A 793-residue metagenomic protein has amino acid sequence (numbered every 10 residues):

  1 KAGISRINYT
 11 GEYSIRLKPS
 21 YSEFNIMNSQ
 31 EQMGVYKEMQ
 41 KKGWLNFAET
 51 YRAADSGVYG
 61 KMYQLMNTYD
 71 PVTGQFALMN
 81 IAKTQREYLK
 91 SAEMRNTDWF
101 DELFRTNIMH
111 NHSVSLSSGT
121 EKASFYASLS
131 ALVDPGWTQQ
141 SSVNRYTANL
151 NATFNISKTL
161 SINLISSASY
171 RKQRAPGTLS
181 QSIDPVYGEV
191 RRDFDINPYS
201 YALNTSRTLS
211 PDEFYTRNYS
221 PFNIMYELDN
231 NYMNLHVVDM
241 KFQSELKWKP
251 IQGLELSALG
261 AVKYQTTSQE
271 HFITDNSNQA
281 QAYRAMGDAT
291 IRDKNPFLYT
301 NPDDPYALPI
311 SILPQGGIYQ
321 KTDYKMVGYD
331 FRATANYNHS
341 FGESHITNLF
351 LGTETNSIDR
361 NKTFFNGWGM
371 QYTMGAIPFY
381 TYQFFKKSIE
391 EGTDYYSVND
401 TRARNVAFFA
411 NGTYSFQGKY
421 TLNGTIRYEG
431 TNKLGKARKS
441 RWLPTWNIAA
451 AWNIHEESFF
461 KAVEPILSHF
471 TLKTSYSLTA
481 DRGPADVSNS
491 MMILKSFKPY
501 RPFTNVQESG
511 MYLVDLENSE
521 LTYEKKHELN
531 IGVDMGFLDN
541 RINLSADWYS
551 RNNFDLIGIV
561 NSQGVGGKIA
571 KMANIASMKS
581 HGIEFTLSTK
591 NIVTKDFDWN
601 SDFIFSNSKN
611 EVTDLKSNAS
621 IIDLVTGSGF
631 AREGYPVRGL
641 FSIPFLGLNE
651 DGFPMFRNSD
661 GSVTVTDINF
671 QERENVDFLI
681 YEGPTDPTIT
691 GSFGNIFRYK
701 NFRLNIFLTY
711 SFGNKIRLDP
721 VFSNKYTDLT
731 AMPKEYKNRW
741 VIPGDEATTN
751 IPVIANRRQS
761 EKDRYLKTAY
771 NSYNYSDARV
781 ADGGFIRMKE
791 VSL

Functional and structural regions predicted by a protein language model:
K1-K249, N336, I346-T347, G483-R501 (+6 more regions): Membrane-proximal, glycine/serine-rich, low-complexity loop/turn segments characteristic of large bacterial
N8-L89, N356, T363-F364, A573 (+3 more regions): Conserved small-residue
S14, S118-G119, G136, G352 (+13 more regions): Glycine-centered flexibility sites
I15, V133, Y170, R174 (+8 more regions): Short loop/turn segments at secondary-structure transitions that flank enzyme active sites
Q64-S117, K122-S128, S200-K249, I310-P314 (+6 more regions): Outer-membrane beta-barrel transmembrane strand signature
E87, Q279-Y283, G287-T300, S711-S792: Extracytoplasmic gating/loop element in the C-terminal half of outer-membrane beta-barrel translocons and assembly
V133-P135, G430-L434, N591, T685 (+1 more regions): A generic structural motif
R145, N151-L160, S166-Y170, S220-I273 (+3 more regions): Extracellular/periplasmic, surface-exposed regions of secreted and cell-surface proteins
